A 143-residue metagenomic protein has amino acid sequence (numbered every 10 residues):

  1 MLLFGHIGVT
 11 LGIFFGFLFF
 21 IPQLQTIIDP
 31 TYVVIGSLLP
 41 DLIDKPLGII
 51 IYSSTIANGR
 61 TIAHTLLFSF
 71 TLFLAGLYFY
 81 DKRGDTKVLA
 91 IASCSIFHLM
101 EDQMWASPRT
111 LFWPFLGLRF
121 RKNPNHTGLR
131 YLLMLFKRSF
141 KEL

Functional and structural regions predicted by a protein language model:
M1-L143: N-terminal membrane-targeting hydrophobic helices
